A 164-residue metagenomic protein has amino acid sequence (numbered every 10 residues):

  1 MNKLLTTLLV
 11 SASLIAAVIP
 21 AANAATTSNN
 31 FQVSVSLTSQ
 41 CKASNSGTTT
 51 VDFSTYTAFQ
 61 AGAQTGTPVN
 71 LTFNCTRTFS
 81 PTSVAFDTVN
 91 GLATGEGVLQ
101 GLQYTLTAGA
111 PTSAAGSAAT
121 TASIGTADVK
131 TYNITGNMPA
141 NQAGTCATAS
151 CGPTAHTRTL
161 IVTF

Functional and structural regions predicted by a protein language model:
M1-L9: Bacterial N-terminal signal peptides that target proteins for export
L9-A12, S34-S36: Short N-terminal leader segment in a subset of presequences, especially plant chloroplast and some mitochondrial
A12-I15, C146-T148: Short N-terminal alpha-helical targeting/association segments
L14-N23: C-terminal segment of classical bacterial N-terminal signal peptides
A16, T72, Q103-T105, T135: Ordered hydrophobic segments in well-structured contexts
A24-E96, A118-F164: N-terminal small/polar-rich segments of proteins
G97-A110: Short, surface-exposed beta-strand/strand-loop-strand elements in extracellular ectodomains
